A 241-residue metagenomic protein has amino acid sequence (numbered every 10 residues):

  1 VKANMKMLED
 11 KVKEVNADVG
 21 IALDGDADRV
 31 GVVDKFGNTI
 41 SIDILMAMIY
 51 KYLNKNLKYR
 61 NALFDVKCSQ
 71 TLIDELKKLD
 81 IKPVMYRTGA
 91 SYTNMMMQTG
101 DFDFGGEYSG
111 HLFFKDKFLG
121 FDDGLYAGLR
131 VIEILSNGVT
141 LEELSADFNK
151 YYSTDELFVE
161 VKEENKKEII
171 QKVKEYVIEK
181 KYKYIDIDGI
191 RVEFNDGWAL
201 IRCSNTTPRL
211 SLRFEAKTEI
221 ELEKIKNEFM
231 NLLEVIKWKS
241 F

Functional and structural regions predicted by a protein language model:
V1-V33: N-terminal small/polar loop signature for handling phosphorylated ligands or for N-terminal nucleophile
N4, L8-V12, Y50, T93 (+1 more regions): Generic hydrophobic alpha-helical segments
L23-G25, T39-I44, F118-D123: Short glycine/threonine-rich catalytic loop with a Thr-x-Gly-x-Asp
G25, F36, L45, K67 (+1 more regions): Short, ordered loop/turn segments at secondary-structure junctions
D28-M46, L72-I73: Short Gly/Thr/Asp-enriched flexible loops that form oxyanion-binding sites at enzyme active sites
T39-L57, R87-T88: Short, acidic/small-residue loops that bind anionic groups at enzyme active sites
K55-R213, T218-F241: Phosphate-binding and adjacent anionic-ligand microenvironments
